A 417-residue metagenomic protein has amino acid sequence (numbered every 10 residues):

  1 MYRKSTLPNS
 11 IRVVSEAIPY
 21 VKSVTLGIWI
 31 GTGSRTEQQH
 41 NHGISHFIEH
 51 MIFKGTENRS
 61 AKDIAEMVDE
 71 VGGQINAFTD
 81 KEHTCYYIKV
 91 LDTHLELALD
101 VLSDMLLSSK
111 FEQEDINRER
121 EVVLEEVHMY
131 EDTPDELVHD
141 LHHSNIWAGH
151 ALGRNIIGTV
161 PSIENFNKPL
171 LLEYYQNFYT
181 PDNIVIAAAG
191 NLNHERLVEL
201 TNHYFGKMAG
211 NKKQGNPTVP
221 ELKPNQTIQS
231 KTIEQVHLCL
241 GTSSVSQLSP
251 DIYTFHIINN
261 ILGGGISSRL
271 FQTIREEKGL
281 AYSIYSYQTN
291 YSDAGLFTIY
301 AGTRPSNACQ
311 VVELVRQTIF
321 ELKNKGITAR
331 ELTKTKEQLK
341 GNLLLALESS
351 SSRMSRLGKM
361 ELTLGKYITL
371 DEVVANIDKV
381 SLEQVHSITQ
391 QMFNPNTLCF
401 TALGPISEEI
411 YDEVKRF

Functional and structural regions predicted by a protein language model:
M1-S23: N- or domain-start disorder-to-order transition segments that initiate the globular core
T6, A17, A61-K213, I228 (+4 more regions): Charge-rich, well-structured scaffold segments of protease-associated domains
V13-V14, T36, S283-I284: A short, acidic/glycine-rich surface segment
I18, I30-S34, P405: Glycine-rich His-Gly loop
K22-V24, L248, A308: A short local loop/turn or secondary-structure capping micro-motif enriched for an aromatic residue
T25-K89, G264-L280: M16/MPP (pitrilysin/insulinase) zinc-metallopeptidase core fold and M16-derived inactive scaffolds
G27, K213-R269: His/Glu-based metal-binding/catalytic segments typifying zinc-dependent metallopeptidases
E37, N41, L95, L99 (+5 more regions): Short, charged, low-complexity patches
